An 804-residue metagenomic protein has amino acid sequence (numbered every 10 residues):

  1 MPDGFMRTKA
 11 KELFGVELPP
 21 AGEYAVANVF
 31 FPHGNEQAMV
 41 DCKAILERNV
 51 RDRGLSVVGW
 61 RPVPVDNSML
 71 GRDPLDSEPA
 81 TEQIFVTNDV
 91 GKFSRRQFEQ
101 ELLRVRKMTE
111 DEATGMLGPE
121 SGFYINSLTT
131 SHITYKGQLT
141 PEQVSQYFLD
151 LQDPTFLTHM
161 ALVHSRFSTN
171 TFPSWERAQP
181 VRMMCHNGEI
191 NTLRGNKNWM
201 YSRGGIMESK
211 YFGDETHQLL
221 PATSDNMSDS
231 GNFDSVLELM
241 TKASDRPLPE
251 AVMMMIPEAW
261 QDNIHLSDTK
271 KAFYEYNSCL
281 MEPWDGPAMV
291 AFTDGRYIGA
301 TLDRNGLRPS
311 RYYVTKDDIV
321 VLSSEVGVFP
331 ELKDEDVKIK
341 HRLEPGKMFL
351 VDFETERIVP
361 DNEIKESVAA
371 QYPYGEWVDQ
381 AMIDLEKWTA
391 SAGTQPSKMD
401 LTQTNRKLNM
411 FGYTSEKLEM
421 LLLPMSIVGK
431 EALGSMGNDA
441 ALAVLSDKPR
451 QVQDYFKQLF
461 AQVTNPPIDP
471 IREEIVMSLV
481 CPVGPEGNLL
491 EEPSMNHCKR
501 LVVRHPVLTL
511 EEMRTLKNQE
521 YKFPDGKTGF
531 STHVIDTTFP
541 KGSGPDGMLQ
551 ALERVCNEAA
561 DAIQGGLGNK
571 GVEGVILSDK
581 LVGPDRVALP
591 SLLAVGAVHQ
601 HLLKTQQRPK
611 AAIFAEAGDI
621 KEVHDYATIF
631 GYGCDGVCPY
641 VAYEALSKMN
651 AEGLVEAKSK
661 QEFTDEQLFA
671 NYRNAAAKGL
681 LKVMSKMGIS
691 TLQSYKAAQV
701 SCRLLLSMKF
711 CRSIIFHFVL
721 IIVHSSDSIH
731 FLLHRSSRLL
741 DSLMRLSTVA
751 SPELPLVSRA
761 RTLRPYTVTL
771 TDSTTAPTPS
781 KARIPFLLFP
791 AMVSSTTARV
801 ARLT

Functional and structural regions predicted by a protein language model:
M1-H497, T509, Y521, D525: Conserved short alpha-helical segments that host acidic/polar catalytic motifs at enzyme active sites
M240-A288, F292-R296, S324-V328, P360-L549 (+6 more regions): Flexible, glycine-rich loop/tail regions that form catalytic "lids" or insertion modules at the edges of active sites
F349, D579, I629, T691: Conserved, mostly hydrophobic/aromatic
E354, K580-V582, G618, C634 (+1 more regions): Short, ordered loop/turn segments at secondary-structure junctions
H533-I535, V575, A611-A617, F630 (+1 more regions): Hydrophobic faces of well-ordered beta-strands that scaffold small-molecule active sites in alpha/beta enzyme cores
L577-L593: Glycine-rich, proline-tolerant flexible connector loops at the mouths of alpha/beta enzymes
L589-A615, Y672-A676: Alpha-helix-loop-beta-strand connector modules within alpha/beta enzyme cores
I620-G633: Catalytic cores of alpha/beta
